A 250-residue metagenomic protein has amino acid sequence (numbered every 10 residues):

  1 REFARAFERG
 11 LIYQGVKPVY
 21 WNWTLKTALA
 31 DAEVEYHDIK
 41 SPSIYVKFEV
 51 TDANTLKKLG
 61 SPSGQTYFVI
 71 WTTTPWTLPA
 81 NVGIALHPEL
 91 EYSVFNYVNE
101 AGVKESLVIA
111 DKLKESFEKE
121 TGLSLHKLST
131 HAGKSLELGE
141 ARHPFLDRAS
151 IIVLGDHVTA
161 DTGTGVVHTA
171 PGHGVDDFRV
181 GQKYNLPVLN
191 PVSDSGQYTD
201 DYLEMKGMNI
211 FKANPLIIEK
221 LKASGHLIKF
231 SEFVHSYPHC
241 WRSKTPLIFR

Functional and structural regions predicted by a protein language model:
R1-P79, E140, R148-A149, H157 (+1 more regions): Residue patterns forming the tRNA-binding/recognition surfaces of aminoacyl-tRNA synthetases and related DALR
I39-S41, P88, K134: Short, surface-exposed loop/turn motifs at beta-strand boundaries within globular domains
V50-D52, P88, N96-V103, S193-S195: Short acidic-glycine loop/turn motifs at beta-strand connectors
P79, G83, L90-V166, V175-R179: Protease-associated
